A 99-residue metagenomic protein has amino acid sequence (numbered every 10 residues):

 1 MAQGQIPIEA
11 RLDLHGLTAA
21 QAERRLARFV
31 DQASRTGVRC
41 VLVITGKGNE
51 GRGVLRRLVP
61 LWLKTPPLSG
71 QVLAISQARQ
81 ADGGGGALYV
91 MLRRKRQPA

Functional and structural regions predicted by a protein language model:
M1-C40, K47-A99: Long, charged, low-complexity intrinsically disordered regions
